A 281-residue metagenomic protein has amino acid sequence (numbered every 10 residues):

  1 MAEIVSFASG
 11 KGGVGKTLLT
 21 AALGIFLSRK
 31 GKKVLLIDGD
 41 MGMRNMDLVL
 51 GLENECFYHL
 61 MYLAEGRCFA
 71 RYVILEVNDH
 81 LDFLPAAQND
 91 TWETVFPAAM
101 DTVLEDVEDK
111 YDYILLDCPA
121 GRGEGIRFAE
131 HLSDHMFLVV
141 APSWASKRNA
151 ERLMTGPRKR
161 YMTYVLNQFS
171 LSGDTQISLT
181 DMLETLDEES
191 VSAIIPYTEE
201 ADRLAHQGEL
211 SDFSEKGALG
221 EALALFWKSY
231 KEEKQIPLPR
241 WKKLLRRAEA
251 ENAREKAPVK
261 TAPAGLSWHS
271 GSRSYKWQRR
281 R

Functional and structural regions predicted by a protein language model:
E3-G39: Walker A/P-loop phosphate-binding motif and the immediately C-terminal alpha-helix
G10, A141-P142, Y164-D174, I194-A201: G-domain G4 guanine-recognition motif of GTPases
L36-D109, L204-Q207: P-loop/Walker-type NTP enzyme "switch/lid" segment
G123-W144: Inter-motif core of Ras-like GTPase G domains
K147-R160: Conserved C-terminal guanine-recognition region of P-loop GTPase G domains, centered on the G4
S170, L183-D212, L223: Beta-strand-loop-alpha "switch" segments that mediate conformational coupling across diverse proteins
Q207-R281: NTP-binding/hydrolysis catalytic cores, primarily Walker-type P-loop NTPases
